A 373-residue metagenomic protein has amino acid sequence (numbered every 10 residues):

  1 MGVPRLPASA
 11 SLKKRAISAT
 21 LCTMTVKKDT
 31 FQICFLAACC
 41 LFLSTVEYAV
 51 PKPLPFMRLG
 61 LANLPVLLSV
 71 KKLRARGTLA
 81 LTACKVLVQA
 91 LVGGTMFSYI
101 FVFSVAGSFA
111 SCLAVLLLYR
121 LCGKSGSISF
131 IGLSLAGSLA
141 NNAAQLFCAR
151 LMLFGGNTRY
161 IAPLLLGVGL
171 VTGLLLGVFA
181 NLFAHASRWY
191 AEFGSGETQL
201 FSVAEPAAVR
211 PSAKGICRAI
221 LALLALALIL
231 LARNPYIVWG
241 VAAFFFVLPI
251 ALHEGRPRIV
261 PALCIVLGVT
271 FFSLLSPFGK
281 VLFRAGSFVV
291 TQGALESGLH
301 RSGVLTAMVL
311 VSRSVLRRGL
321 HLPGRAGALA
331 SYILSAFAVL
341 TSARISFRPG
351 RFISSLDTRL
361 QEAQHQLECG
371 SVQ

Functional and structural regions predicted by a protein language model:
P7-A37, Y160-G215: Alpha-helical transmembrane segments and their cytosolic interface
M24-S69, A219-L223: Hydrophobic transmembrane alpha-helices
T25, D29-F42, A75, L81 (+5 more regions): Short helix-perturbing small/polar motifs within transmembrane alpha-helices
L43-L59, C84-L113, L153, L274-T291 (+1 more regions): Interfacial aromatic-anchored transmembrane helix boundaries in multi-pass membrane proteins
L61-G77, A114-Y119, F244-A251: Generic transmembrane alpha-helix motif of multi-pass integral membrane proteins
F97-V102, L117-Q199: Membrane-embedded alpha-helical hairpins and interfacial helices in multi-pass inner-membrane proteins
C112, R120, T198-G319: N-terminal transmembrane hairpin
V304-Q373: Structured inter-helical modules in multipass membrane proteins
